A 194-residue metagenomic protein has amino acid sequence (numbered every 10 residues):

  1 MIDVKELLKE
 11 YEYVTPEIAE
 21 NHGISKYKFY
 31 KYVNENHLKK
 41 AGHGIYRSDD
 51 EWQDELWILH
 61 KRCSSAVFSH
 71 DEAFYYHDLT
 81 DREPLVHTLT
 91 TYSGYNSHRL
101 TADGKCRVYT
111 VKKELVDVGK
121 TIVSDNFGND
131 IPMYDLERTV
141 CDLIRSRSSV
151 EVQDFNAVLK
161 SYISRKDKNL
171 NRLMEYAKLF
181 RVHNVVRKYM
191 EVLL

Functional and structural regions predicted by a protein language model:
M1-E12: Short amphipathic alpha-helical interface segments
E6, A19-E20: Residue-level marker of alpha-helix boundaries and capping positions
K9, H22-G23, S64: Short alpha-helix boundary/capping motifs
Y13-I18, I45-L194: Nucleic-acid-binding surface
H22-N34: Short amphipathic alpha-helical interaction segments
H37-G42: A short, conserved structural fragment
